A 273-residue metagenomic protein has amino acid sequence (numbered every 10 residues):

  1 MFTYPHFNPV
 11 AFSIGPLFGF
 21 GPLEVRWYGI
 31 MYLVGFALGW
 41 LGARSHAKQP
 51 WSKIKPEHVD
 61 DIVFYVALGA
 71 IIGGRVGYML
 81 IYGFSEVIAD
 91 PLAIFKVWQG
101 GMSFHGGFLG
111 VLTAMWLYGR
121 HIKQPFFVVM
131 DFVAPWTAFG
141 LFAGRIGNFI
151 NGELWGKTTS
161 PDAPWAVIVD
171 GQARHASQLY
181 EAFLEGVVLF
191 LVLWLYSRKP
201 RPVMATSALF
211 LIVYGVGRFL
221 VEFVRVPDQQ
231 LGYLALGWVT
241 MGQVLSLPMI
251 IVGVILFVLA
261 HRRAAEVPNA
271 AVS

Functional and structural regions predicted by a protein language model:
M1-S273: A feature for loop-to-transmembrane-helix boundaries and adjacent hydrophobic helices in multi-pass integral membrane
